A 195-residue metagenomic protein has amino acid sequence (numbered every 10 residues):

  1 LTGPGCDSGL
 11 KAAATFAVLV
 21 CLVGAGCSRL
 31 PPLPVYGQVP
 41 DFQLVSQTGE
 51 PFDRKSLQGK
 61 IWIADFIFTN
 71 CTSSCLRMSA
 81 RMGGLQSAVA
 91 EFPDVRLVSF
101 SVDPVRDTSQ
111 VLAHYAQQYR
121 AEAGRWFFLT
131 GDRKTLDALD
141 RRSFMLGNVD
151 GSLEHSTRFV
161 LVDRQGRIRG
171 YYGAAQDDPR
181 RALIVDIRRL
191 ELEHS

Functional and structural regions predicted by a protein language model:
L1-V45, L190-S195: N-terminal targeting signals for export/organelle localization
V39-P40, W62, S156-R158: Short loop/turn microsegments at loop-to-beta-strand junctions
F42-W62, Q86-V89: A short beta-strand-turn-helix
R54-M82: Short active-site neighborhood of thiol/selenol oxidoreductases, capturing the structured segment around
I61, I67-N70, Q86-A90, Y119 (+4 more regions): Sec/Tat-exported extracytoplasmic proteins
R77-L139: Structural microenvironment flanking redox-active thiols in thiol-disulfide oxidoreductases
D150-S195: Thiol-/selenol-based redox modules, centered on thioredoxin-like and closely related oxidoreductase domains
